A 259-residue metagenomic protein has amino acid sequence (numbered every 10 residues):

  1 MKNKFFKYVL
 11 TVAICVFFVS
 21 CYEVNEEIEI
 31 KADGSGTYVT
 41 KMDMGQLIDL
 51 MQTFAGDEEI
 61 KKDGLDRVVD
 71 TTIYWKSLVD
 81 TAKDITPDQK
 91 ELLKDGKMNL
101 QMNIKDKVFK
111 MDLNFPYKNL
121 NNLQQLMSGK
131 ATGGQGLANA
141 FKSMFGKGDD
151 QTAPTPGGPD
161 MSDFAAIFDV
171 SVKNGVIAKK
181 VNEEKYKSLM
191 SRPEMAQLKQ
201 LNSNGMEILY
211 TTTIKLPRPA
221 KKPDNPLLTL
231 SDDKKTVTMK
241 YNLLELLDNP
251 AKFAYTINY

Functional and structural regions predicted by a protein language model:
M1-V9: Bacterial N-terminal signal peptides that target proteins for export
V9, E29, G36-Y38, Q52 (+2 more regions): Residues in flexible loops and secondary-structure boundaries
L10-T11, V24: Generic hydrophobic-segment detector
F17-S20: C-terminal motif of bacterial Sec signal peptides marking the signal peptidase cleavage site
Y22-K94: Start-of-domain marker
D80-Y259: Mature, soluble, non-transmembrane domains
